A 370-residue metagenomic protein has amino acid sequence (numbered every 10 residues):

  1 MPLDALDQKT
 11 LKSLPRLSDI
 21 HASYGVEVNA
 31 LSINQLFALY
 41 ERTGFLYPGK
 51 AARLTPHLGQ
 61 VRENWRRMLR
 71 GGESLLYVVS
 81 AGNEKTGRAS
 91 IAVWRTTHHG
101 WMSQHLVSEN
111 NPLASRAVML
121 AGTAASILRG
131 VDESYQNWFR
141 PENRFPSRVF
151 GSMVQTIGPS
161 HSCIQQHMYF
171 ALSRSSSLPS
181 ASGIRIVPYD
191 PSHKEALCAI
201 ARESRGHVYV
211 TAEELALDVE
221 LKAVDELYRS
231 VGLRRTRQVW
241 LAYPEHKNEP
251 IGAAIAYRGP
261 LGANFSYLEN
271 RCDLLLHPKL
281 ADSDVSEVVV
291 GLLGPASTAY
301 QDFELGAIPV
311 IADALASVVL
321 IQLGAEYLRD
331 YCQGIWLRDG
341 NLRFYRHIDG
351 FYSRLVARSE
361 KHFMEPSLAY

Functional and structural regions predicted by a protein language model:
M1-G25, R129, A299-Y300, L323 (+3 more regions): Structured alpha-helical
K12-E63, P179-V219: Short amphipathic alpha-helix that is part of the acyltransferase structural core
I33-G49, R66, R144-G151, D349 (+2 more regions): Extended charged low-complexity segments that act as oligomerization/scaffolding linkers
K50-Y77, T211-R237: Active-site rim helix/loop that mediates acceptor-substrate recognition in acyltransferases
E73-I91, R229-A254: Conserved beta-hairpin
T86-A89, W94-S162, G259-L328: Acyl-donor binding region in acyl/amide transferases
Q155-R174, R329-R343: Conserved catalytic-core motifs of GNAT/GCN5-like acyltransferases
L323-Y370: C-terminal functional modules
